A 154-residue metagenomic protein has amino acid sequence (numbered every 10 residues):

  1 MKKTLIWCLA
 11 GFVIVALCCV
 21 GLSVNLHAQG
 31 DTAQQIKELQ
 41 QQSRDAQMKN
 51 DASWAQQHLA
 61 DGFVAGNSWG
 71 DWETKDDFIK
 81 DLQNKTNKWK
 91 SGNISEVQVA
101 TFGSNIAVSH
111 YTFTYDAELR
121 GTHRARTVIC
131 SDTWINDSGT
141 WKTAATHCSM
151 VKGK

Functional and structural regions predicted by a protein language model:
M1-T4: Positively charged n-region of N-terminal signal peptides that target proteins for export
I6, A16-L17, V128, T146: Secreted/extracellular small peptides and ectodomain modules produced from precursors
L9-G21: Bacterial N-terminal signal peptides
S23-N25: N-terminal membrane-insertion alpha helix
H27-Q57, G62-K154: A beta-strand edge to alpha-helix "cap/lid" segment located at domain peripheries
